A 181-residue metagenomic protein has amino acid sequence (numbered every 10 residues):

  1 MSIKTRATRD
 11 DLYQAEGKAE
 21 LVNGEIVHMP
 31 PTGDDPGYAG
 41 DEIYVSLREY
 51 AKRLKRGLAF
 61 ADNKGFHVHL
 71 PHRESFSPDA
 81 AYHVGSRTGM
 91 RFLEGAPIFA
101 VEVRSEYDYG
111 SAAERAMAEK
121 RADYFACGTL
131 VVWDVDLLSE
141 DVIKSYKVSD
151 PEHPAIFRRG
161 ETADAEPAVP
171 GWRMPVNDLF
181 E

Functional and structural regions predicted by a protein language model:
M1-E181: Gly/Pro/Ser/Thr-rich low-complexity, intrinsically disordered segments predominantly at protein N-termini
